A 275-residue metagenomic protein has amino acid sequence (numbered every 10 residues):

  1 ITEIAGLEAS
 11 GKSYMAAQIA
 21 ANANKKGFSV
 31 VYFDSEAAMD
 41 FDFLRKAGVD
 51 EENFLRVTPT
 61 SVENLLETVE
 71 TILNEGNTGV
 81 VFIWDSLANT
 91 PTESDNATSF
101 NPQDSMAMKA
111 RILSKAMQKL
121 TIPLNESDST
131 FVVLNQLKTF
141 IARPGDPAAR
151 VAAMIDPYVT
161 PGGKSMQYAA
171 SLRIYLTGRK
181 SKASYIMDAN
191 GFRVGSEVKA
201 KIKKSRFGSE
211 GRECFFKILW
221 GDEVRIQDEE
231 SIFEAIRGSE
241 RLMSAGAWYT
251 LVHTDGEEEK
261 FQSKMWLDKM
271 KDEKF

Functional and structural regions predicted by a protein language model:
I1-K25: Glycine-rich P-loop/Walker A and Walker A-like loops and their local beta1-loop-alpha1 context in P-loop NTPases
T2, V80-W84, S129-F131: Generic beta-sheet signal
T2-I4, V31-F33, L55, V132 (+2 more regions): Hydrophobic/aromatic beta-strand patches that form the interior of the parallel beta-sheet core in alpha/beta enzyme
I4, L44, D85, A170 (+1 more regions): Conserved RecA-like P-loop NTPase ATPase core
Q18, K26-K115, K119: Conserved inter-motif catalytic segment of the P-loop NTP-binding fold
M106-S239: Phosphate-binding/switch region of NTP-binding enzymes
E240-W248: Glycine-rich phosphate/pyrophosphate-binding loops and their adjacent beta-strand/loop elements at enzyme active sites
A247-F275: Terminal-proximal interaction/regulatory segments of ATP-powered molecular machines
